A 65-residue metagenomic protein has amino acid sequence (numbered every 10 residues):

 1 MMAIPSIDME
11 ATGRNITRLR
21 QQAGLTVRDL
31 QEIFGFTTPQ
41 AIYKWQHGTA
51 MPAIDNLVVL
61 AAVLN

Functional and structural regions predicted by a protein language model:
M1-A23, I33: A short, Lys/Arg-rich alpha-helix, primarily the initiator
R14, G24-L25, T37, P52-D55: Residue-level signal for the short linker/turn that defines the boundary of a DNA-recognition helix
T17, R28, V58: Residues within the helices of the helix-turn-helix
Q22-K44: Short alpha-helical DNA-recognition segment
W45-Q46, N56: DNA major-groove recognition helix of helix-turn-helix
A53-N65: DNA major-groove recognition helix of helix-turn-helix/homeodomain DNA-binding modules
